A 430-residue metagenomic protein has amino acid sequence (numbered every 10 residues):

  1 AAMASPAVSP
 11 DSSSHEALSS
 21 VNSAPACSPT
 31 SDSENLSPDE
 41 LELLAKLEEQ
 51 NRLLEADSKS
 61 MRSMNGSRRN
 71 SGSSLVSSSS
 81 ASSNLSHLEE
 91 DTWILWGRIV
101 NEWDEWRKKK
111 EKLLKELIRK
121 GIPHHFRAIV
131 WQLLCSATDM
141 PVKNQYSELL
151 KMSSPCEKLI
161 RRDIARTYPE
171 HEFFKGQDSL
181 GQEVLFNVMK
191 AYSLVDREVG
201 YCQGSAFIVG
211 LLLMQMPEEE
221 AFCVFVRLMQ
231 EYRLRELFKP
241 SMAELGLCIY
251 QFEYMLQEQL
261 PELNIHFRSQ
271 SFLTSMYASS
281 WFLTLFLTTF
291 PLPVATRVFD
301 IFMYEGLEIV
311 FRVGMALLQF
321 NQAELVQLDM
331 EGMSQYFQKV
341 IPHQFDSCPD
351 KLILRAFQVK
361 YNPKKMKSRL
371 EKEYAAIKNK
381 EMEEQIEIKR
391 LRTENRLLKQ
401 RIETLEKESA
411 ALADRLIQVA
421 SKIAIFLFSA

Functional and structural regions predicted by a protein language model:
A1-K110, H125, K378-K380, Q385 (+4 more regions): Eukaryotic extended interaction platforms
S37, H87, L113, M315-A430: C-terminal regulatory/linker segments that are acidic, Ser/Thr- and Pro-rich and often disordered or coiled-coil
L54, K110-L113, H125-I129, M140-Q145 (+14 more regions): Short, flexible/disordered secondary-structure transition segments
R62, Q132, S136, E148-L149 (+16 more regions): Residue-level signal for alpha-helical context at structural boundaries
S79-L260: Alpha-helical repeat/alpha-solenoid scaffolds of the HEAT/ARM/MIF4G superfamily and closely related elongated all-alpha
L133, D163, V188-Y192, L211-Q215 (+13 more regions): Generic, well-ordered alpha-helical scaffold segments in large soluble proteins
M242-I249, E253-V359: Alpha-helical bundle/repeat cores within regulatory domains of eukaryotic proteins
